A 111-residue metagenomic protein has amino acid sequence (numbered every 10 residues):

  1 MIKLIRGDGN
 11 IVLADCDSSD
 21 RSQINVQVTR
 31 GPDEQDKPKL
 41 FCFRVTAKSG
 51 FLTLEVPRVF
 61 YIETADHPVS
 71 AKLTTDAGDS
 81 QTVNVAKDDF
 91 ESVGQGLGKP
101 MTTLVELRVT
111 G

Functional and structural regions predicted by a protein language model:
M1-D20: N-terminal, charge-rich interaction modules
K3, K37-K39, K48, K72 (+2 more regions): Context-gated lysine
D17-V69: Mature extracytoplasmic domains of secretory-pathway proteins
A65-G111: Helix-rich interaction surfaces within compact, conserved domain-sized segments that mediate assembly or partner
